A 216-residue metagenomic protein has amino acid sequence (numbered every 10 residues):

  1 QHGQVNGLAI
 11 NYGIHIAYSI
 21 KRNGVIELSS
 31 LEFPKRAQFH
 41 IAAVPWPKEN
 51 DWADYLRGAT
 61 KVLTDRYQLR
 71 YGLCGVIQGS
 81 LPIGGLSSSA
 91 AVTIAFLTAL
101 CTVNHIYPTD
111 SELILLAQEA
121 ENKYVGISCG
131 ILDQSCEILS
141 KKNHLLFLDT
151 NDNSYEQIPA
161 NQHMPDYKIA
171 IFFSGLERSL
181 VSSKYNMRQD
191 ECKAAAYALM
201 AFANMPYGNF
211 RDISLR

Functional and structural regions predicted by a protein language model:
Q1-G7, R36-Q162: Gly/Ser-rich oxyanion-binding loop with an adjacent helix/lid that shapes the negatively charged ligand pocket
H2-G3, H15-D51, H144-R216: C-terminal nucleotide
A9-H15: Short catalytic helix/loop segments, enriched in acidic residues and glycine and frequently bearing histidine
N11, R70, Y167-I169: A general secondary-structure signal for short beta-strands and their flanking turns/coil in non-transmembrane regions
